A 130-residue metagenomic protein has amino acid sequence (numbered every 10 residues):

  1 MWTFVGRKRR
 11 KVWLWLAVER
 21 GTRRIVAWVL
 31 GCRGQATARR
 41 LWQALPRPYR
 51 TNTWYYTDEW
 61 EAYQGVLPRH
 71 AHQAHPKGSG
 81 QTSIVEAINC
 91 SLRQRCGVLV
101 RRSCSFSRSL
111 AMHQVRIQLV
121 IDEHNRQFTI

Functional and structural regions predicted by a protein language model:
M1-I130: Residue-level recognition of single "structural anchor" positions that define or cap local secondary structure
